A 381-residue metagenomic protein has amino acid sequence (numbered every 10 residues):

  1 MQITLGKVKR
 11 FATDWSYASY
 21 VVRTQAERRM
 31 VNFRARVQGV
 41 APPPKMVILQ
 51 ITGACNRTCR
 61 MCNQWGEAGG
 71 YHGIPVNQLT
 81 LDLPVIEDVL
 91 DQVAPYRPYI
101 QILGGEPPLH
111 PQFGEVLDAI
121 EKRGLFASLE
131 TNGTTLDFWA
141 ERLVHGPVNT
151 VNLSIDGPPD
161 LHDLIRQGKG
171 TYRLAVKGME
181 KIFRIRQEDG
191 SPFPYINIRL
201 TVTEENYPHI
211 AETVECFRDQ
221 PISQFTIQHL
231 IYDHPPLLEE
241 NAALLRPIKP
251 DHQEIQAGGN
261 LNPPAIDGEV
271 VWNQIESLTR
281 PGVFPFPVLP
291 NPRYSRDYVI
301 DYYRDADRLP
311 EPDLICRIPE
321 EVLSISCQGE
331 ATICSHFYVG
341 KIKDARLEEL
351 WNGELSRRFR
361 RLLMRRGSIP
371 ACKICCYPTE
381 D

Functional and structural regions predicted by a protein language model:
I3, K9-R10, V21-T24, R29-K45 (+2 more regions): Flexible mid-to-C-terminal extensions adjoining Fe-S/redox cofactors in radical SAM and related proteins
L5-T150: Conserved alpha-helical substructure of the radical SAM core
G6, R10, T150, S154-D156 (+4 more regions): Radical SAM enzyme [4Fe-4S]-AdoMet core and its adjacent flexible, acidic and glycine-rich loops/tails across
G66, G104, I155, H229 (+1 more regions): Residues that line or immediately flank small-molecule/substrate-binding pockets and catalytic motifs
P84-D91, E115-K122, F138-E141, H145 (+9 more regions): Replace "anionic and nucleotidyl ligands
L109-H110, L136, T203-Y207, G340: Alpha-helix N-cap/loop-to-helix initiation residues
Q112, H229, S335-Y338: Short clusters of small/polar residues that mark proteolytic maturation junctions
